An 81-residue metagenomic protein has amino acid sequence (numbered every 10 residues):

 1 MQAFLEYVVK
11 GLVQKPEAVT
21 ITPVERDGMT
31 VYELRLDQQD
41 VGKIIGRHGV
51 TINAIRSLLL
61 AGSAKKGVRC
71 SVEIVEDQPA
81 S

Functional and structural regions predicted by a protein language model:
M1-V41, I52-S81: RNA-contacting regions in translation and RNA-metabolism proteins, encompassing KH/S1 modules where present
